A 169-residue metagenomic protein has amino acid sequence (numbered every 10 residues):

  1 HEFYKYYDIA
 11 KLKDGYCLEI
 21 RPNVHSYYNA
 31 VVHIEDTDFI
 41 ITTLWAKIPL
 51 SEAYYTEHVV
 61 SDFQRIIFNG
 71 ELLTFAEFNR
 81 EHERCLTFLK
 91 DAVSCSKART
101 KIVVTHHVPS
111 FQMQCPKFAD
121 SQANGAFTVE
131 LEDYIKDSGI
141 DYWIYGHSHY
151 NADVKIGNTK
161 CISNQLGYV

Functional and structural regions predicted by a protein language model:
H1-E2, A30, T43-W45, H107 (+2 more regions): Active-site metal-binding loops of divalent metal-dependent hydrolases
H1-E35, C95, K117-D137: Core catalytic region of metal-dependent phosphoesterases/phosphodiesterases, especially metallo-beta-lactamase-like
Y4-K11, D36, I40-T43, I66-E81 (+1 more regions): Noncatalytic linker/hinge segments flanking ATPase motor cores
D14-G15, S110-V169: Conserved beta-sheet core of the metallophosphoesterase superfamily
L18-P22, S51-E52, F63-I67, F127-L131 (+1 more regions): Glycine-rich loops and low-complexity Gly/Arg-rich segments that provide flexible linkers or classic glycine-based
N23-H25, D38, Y142, K160: Conserved beta-strand segments of alpha/beta enzyme cores
V31-I41, R99-T100, K155-K160: Beta-strand-turn-beta hairpins that frame and shape the catalytic cleft of phosphate-ester-processing enzymes
I40-I102, H107-F118: Active-site-proximal loop/helix segment associated with metal-binding centers of metalloenzymes
